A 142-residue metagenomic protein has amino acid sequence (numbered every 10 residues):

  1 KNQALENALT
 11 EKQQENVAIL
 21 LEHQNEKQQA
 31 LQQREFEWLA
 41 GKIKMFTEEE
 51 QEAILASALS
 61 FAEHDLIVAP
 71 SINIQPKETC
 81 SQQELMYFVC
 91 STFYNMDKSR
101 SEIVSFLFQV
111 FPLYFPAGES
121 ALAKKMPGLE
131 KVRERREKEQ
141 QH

Functional and structural regions predicted by a protein language model:
A4-H142: Flexible coil/loop and intrinsically disordered linker positions at secondary-structure junctions
